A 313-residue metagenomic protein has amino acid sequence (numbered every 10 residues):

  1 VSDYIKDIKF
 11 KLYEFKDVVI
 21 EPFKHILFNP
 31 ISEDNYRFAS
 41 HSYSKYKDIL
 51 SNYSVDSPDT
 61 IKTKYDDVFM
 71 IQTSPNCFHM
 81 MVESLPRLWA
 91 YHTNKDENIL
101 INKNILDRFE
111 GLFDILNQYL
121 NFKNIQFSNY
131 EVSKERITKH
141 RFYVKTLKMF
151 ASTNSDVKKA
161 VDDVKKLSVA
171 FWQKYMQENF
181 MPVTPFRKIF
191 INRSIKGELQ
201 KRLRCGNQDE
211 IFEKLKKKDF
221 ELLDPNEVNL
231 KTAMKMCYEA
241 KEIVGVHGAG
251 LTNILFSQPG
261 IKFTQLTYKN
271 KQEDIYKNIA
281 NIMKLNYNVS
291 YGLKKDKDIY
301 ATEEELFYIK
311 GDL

Functional and structural regions predicted by a protein language model:
V1-L313: The feature primarily captures lumenal catalytic ectodomains of type II secretory-pathway glycosyltransferases
